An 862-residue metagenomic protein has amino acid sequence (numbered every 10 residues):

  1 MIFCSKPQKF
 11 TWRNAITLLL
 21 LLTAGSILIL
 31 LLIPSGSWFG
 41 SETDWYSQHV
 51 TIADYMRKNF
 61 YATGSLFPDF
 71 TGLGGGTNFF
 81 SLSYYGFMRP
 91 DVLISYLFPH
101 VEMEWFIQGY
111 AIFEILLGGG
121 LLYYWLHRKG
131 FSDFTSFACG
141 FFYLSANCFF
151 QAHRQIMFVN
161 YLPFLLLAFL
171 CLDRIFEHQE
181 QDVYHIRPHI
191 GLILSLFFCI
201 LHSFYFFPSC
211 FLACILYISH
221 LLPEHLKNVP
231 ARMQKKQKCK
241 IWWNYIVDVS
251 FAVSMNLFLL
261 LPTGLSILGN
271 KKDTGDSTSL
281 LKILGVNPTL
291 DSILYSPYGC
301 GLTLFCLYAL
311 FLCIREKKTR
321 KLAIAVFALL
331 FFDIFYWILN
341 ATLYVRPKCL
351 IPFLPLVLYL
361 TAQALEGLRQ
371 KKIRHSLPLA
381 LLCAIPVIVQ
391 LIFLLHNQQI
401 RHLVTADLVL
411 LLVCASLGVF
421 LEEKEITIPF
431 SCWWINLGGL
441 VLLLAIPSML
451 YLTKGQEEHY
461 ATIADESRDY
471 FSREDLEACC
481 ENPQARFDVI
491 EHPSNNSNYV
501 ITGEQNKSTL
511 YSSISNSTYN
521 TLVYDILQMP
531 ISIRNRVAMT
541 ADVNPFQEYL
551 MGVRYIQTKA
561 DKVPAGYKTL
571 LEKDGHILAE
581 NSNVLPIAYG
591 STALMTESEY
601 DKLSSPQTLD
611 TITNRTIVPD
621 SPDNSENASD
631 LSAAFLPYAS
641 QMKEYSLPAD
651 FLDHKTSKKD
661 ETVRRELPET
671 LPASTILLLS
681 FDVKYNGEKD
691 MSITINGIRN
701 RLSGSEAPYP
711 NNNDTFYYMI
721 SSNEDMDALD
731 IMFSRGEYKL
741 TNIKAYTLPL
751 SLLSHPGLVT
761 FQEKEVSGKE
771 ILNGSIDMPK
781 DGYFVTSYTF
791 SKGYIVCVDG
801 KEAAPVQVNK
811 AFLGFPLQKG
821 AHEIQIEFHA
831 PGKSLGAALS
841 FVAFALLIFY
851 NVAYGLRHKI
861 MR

Functional and structural regions predicted by a protein language model:
P7-F10, I52, S632-R862: Active-site-proximal, structured, solvent-exposed surfaces of multi-pass membrane proteins that position macromolecular
L20-L22, I112-K129, D133-Q179, Y184-H225 (+3 more regions): Membrane-embedded helix bundles of polyisoprenyl
A24-G119, F141-P163, L268-K272, L280-S292 (+2 more regions): Membrane-interface coil-to-helix junctions
S47, I241-I351, F393-R401: Periplasmic/ER-lumenal interhelical loops and adjacent helix-loop junctions in multi-pass membrane proteins
S81-Y84, V441-T462, A478-Y549, V584-L585 (+4 more regions): Extracytoplasmic/lumenal acceptor-recognition loop(s) of multi-pass membrane glycoenzymes
S95, T509-P648, N711-Y717, D725-D727: A cross-kingdom signal targeting lumenal/periplasmic-facing segments of multi-pass membrane and secretory-pathway
G118-L126, F164-F176, L212-H220, C306-L310 (+4 more regions): Transmembrane alpha-helical segments
L322-D469, A821-R862: Contiguous transmembrane helix-bundle modules in multi-pass membrane proteins
